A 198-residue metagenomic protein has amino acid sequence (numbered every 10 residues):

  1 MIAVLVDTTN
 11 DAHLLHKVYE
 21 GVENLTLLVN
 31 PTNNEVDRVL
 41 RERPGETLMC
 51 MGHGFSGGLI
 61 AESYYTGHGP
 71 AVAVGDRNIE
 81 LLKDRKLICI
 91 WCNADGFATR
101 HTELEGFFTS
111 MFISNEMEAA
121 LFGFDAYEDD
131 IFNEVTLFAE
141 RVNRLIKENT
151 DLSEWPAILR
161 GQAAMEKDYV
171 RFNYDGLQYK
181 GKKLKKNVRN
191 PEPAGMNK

Functional and structural regions predicted by a protein language model:
M1-M51, K86-I90: A domain-level signal for caspase-like cysteine endopeptidase catalytic cores and their zymogen-processing architecture
T9-L14, T32-E35, H53-E62, N93-F97 (+1 more regions): Short acidic, S/G/P-rich loop/turn micro-motifs used as interaction or catalytic elements
E20-G21, R41-G45, N78-L82, A98-T109: Short, surface-exposed basic-aromatic patches at helix termini and helix-loop junctions that form
V22-N24, G45-L48, G67-G69, G106-S110 (+1 more regions): Short, low-complexity, polar/charged sequence segments that are solvent-exposed and flexible
T32, V72-G75, D151: A diffuse structural propensity rather than consistent per-protein peaks
F55-K83: A short, glycine/acidic-enriched catalytic loop
K86-K198: Active-site-proximal C-terminal subdomain of hydrolase catalytic domains
